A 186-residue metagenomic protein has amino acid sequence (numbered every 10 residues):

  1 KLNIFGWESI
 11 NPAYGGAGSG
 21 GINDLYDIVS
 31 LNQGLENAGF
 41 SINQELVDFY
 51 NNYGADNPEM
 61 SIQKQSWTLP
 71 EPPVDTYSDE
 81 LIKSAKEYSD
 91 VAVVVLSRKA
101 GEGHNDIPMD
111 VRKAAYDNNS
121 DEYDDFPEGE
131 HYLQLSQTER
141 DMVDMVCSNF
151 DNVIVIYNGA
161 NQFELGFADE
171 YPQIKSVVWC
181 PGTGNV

Functional and structural regions predicted by a protein language model:
K1-V186: C-terminal non-catalytic regions of proteins with extracellular/luminal or membrane-system context
